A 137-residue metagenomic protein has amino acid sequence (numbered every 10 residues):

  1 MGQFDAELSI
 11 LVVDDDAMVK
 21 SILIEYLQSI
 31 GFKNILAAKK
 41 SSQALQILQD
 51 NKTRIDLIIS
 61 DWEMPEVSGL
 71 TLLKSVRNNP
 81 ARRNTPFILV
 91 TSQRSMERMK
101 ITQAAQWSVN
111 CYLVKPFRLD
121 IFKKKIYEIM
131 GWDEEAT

Functional and structural regions predicted by a protein language model:
A17-L36, W107: Two-component/phosphorelay signaling modules centered on CheY-like receiver
A37-Q46, G69: Helix N-cap/capping motif at the beta->alpha junctions
Q46, L70-R83: Short amphipathic alpha-helix used as the core "switch/output" element in two-component signaling
D61: Active-site residues of response regulator receiver
M64: Receiver (REC) domain active-site loop signature in two-component systems and cognate sites in sensor histidine kinases
T71, R94-C111, K124: Alpha4 helix (beta4-alpha4-beta5 surface) of REC/receiver domains from two-component response regulators
V90-S92: Hydrophobic/aromatic residues positioned on beta-strands within the core alpha/beta folds
F117-I126: C-terminal output helix
